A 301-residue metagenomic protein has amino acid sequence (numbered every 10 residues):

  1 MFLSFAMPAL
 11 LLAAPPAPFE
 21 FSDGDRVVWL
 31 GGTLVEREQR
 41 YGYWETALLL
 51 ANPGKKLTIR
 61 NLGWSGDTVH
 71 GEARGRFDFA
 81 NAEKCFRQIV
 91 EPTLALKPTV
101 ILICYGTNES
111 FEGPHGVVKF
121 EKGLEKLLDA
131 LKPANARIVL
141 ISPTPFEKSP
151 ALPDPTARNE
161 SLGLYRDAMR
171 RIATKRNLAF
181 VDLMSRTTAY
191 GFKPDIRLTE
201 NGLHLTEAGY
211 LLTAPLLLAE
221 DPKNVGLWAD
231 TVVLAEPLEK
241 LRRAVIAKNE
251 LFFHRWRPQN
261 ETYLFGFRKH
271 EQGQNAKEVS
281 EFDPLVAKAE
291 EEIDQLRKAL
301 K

Functional and structural regions predicted by a protein language model:
L12-S65, I89-K97, I101, T213: Serine-esterase "nucleophile elbow" of acetyl-processing enzymes
P16, N81-A95, K122-K126: Alpha-helical scaffolding within the catalytic cores of extracellular/periplasmic polymer-degrading hydrolases
R26-L30, T58-G63, T99-Y105, R137-S142 (+2 more regions): Structural recognition of the beta-strand scaffold that forms the well-ordered cores of secreted hydrolase catalytic
T33-R37, W64-H70, V100, T107-E112 (+2 more regions): Solvent-exposed loop/turn segments at secondary-structure junctions within structured extracellular/periplasmic domains
Q39, K175-R176, I196-K301: Conserved catalytic region of serine esterases and O-acyltransferases that act on ester linkages in lipids
N61-K84, F111, G202: Acidic/histidine-rich helix-loop elements that form or flank divalent-metal/phosphate-binding sites at the catalytic
C104-E109, L127-L162: Active-site segments of SGNH/GDSL-like serine hydrolases that catalyze O-acetyl group transfer/hydrolysis on lipids
K148-L183: Substrate-gating cap/lid alpha-helix
